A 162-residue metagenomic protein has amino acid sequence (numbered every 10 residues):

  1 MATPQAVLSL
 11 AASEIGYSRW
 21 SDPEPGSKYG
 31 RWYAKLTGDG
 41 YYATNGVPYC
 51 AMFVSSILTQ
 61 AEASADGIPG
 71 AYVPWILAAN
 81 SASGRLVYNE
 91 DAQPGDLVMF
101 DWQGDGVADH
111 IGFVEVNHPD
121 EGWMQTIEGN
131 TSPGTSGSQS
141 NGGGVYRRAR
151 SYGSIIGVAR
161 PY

Functional and structural regions predicted by a protein language model:
M1-A63: N-terminal capping segments
A43-T44, Q103-D105: Short consensus segments that form the blades of beta-propeller domains, in both extracellular/periplasmic
A61-A79, V116: Short, basic/aromatic beta-hairpin or loop at an interaction surface
A79-Y88: Short alpha-helix capping/helix-loop boundary micro-motifs
L86-V87, G104, A108-Y162: Aromatic- and glycine-rich peptidoglycan recognition patches
